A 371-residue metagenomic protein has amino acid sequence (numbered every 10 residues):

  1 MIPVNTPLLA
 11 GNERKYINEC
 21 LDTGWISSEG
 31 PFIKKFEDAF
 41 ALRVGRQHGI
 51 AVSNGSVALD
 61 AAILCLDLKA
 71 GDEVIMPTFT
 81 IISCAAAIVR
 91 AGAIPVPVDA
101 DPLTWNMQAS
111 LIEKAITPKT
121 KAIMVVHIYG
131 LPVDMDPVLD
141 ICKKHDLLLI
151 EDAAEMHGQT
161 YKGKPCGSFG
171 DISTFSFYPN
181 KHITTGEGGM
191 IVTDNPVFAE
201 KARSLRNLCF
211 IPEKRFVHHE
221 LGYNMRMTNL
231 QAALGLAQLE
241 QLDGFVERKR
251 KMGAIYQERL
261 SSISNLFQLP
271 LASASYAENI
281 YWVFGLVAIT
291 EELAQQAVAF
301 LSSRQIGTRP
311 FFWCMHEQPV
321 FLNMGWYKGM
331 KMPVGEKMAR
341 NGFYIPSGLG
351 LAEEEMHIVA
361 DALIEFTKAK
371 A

Functional and structural regions predicted by a protein language model:
M1-I26, P346: N-terminal "arm"/small-domain region of PLP-dependent enzymes with the aminotransferase-like
I26-E73, A87-A91, P97-D99, K164: Phosphate-binding glycine-rich loop
K34-D38, R43-Q47, S110, K114 (+5 more regions): PLP-dependent aminotransferase class I/II
I50, I75, V96, L149-I150 (+3 more regions): Structural detector of well-ordered beta-strand residues that form the stable sheet scaffold of enzyme domains
L64-A153, T160: PLP-dependent aminotransferase-like
N106-E113, G163-I172, L363: A short alpha/beta connector and helix-capping loop motif
E151-T185, K214-H219: Conserved active-site segment immediately N-terminal to the catalytic lysine that forms the internal aldimine
S168-N207, N229: Active-site PLP attachment segment
